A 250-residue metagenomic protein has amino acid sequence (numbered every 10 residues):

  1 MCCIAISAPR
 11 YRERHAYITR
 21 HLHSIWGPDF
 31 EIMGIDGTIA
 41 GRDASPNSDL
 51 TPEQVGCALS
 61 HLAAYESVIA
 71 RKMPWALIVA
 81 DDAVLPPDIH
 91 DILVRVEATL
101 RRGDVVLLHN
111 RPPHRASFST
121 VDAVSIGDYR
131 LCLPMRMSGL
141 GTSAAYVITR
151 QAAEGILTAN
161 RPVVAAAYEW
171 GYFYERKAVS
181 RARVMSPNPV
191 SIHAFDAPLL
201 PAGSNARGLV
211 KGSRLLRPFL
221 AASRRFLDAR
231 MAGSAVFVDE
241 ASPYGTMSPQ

Functional and structural regions predicted by a protein language model:
M1-V79, A83-Q250: An acidic/histidine-cluster motif and surrounding catalytic segment that typifies divalent-metal-assisted enzyme active
